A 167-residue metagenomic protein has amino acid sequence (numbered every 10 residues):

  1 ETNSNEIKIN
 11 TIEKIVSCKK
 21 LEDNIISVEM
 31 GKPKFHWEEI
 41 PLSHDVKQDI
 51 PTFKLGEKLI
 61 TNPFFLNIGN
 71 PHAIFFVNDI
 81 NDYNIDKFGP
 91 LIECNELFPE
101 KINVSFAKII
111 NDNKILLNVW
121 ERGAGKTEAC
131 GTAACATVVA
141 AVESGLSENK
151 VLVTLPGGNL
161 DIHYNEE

Functional and structural regions predicted by a protein language model:
E1-T127, V139-E167: Active-site proximal loop and beta-alpha junction motif in alpha/beta enzyme cores
T132-A134: Helical hairpin unit composed of two closely spaced alpha helices linked by a short loop
